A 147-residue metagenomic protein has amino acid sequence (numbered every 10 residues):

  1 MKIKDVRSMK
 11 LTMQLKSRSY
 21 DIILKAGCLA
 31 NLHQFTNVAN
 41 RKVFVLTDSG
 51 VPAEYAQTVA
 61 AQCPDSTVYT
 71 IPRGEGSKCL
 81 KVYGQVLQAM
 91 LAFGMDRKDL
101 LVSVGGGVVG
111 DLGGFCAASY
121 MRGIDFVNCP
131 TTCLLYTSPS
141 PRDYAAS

Functional and structural regions predicted by a protein language model:
I3-L100: ATP/NTP phosphate-donor binding region
L24, K78, G106, C129 (+1 more regions): Single, functionally critical "micro-switch" positions that shape active/binding sites and transmembrane helices
T47, T131-T132, T137: Ser/Thr-centric signal marking residues that sit in or immediately flank functional binding/regulatory motifs
V51, C133, D143: Short, glycine/acidic-enriched loop or turn micro-motifs at the edges of active sites
Y55-Q57, L112-G114, S138: Short glycine-/acidic-enriched loop or helix-start segments at secondary-structure transitions that form or flank
A61-C63, S119-Y120, A146: Glycine-rich, phosphate-binding/catalytic loops in enzymes
D96-C116, Y120-T132: A short, small-residue-rich loop immediately preceding and capping a beta-strand
Y136-S147: Single conserved hydrophobic/aromatic residue that forms the stacking wall/gate of nucleotide- or nucleobase-binding
